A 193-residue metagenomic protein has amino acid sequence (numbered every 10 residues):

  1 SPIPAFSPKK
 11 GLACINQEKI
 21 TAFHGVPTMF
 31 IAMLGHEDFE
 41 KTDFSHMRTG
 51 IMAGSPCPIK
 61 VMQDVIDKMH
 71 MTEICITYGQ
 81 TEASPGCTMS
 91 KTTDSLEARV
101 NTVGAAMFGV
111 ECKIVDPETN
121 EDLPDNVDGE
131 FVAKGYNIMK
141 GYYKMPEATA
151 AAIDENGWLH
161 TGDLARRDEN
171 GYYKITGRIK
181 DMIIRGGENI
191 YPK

Functional and structural regions predicted by a protein language model:
S1-E18, M29, I190-K193: ATP-dependent adenylate-forming carboxylate-activation enzymes
P2, G25, I76, P124-D125 (+1 more regions): General beta-strand structural signal in soluble alpha/beta enzymes
A5, K9, P27-T28, S55 (+2 more regions): Alpha-helix N-cap/helix-start capping motif
L12, Q17-G25, L34-A98, E111: Gly/Ser/Thr-rich phosphate-binding loop
M29, M69-M71, Q80, M139 (+1 more regions): Methionine-biased hydrophobic packing positions in alpha-helices, especially within tandem helical repeat solenoids
I31, Q63, N101, E147: Active-site phosphate/pyrophosphate- and oxyanion-stabilizing loops and adjacent acidic/basic residues in soluble
P56, S90, L96-K144, A152: Adenylate-forming AMP-binding core of the ANL superfamily, especially NRPS adenylation
E121-N126, E130-K193: Conserved ATP-binding/catalytic segment of the ANL
